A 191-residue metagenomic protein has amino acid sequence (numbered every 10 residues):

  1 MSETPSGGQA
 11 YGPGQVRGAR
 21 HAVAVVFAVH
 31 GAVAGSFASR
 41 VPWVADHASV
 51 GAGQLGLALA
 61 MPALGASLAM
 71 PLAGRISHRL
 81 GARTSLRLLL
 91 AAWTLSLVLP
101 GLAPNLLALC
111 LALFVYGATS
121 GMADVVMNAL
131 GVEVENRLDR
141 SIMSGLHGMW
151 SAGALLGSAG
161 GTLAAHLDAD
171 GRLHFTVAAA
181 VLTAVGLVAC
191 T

Functional and structural regions predicted by a protein language model:
G12-P42, D46, F114-V115: Pair of pore-lining "gating" transmembrane helices in MFS-fold secondary transporters
V25, S96, L107-Y116: Paired small-residue
S49, G81, L102-L107: Helix-breaking motifs and short loop linkers at transmembrane-helix boundaries and internal kinks in secondary membrane
L68-A82, A165: Helix-to-loop junctions at the C-terminal end of transmembrane segments in multipass secondary transporters
R83-L86, L90: Primarily marks hydrophobic transmembrane alpha-helices of the MFS/SLC 12-helix fold
A91-P104: C-terminal ends and interior cores of transmembrane alpha-helices in multi-pass membrane transporters/permeases
L113-G148: Cytoplasmic helix-loop-helix junction between adjacent transmembrane helices in 12-TM secondary transporters
L173-T191: Symmetry-related core transmembrane helices of the 12-TM Major Facilitator Superfamily/SLC fold
